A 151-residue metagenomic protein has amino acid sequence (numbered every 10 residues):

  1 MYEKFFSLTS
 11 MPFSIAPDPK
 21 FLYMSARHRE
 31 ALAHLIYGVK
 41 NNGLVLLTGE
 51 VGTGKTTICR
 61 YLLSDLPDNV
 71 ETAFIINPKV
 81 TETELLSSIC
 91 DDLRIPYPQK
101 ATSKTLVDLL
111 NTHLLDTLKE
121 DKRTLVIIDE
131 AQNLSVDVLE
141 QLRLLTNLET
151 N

Functional and structural regions predicted by a protein language model:
M1-N41: A short, basic N-terminal segment
M11, E71, V80-A101: Conserved NTP-binding/hydrolysis module of P-loop NTPases
A16-L22, G43, E71-F74, L125: Short hinge/gating elements
H34-Y37, K104-E120: Conserved alpha-helical scaffold flanking the Walker A/P-loop in AAA+ ATPase domains
N41-Y61: Walker A/P-loop nucleotide-binding motif
L44, T112-L115, K119, R123-N151: Conserved Walker B catalytic segment
L66-P78: Conserved catalytic segments around the Walker B and adjacent sensor/switch elements of P-loop NTPase domains
